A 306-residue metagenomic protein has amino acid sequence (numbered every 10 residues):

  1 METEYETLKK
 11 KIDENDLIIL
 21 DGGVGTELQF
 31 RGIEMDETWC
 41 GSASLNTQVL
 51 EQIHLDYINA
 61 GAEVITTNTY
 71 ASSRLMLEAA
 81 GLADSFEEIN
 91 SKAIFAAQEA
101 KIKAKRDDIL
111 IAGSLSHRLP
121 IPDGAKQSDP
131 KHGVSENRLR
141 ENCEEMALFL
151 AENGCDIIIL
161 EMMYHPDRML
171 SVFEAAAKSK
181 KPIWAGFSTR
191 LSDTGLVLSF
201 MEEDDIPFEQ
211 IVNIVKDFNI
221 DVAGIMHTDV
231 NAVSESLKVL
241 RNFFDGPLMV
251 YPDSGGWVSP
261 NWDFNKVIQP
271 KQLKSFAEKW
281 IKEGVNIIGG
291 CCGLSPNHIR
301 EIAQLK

Functional and structural regions predicted by a protein language model:
M1-K306: Domain-level signal for soluble alpha/beta catalytic cores
